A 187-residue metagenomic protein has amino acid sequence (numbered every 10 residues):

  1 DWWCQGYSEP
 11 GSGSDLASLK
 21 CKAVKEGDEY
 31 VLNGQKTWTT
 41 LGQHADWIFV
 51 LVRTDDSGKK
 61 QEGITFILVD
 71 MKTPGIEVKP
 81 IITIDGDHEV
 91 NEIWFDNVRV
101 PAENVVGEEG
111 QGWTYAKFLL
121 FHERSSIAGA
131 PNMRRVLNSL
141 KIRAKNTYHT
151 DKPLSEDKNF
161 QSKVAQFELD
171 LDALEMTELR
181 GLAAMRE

Functional and structural regions predicted by a protein language model:
D1-W2, L41-W47, E108, L171 (+2 more regions): Internal helix-loop-helix
D1-Y7, L51: A short, Trp-centered hydrophobic/proline-enriched beta-strand micro-motif
S8-G11, A184-E187: Conserved short loop/turn motifs at secondary-structure junctions
G11-S14, W38-L41, D56-G58, I82-E89: Short Gly/Pro-enriched turn/cap motifs at secondary-structure boundaries
D15-L19: Structural signature of FAD isoalloxazine-binding scaffolds in flavoprotein oxidoreductases
C21-V24: A structural signal for short hydrophobic beta-strand segments in well-ordered beta-sheet cores
E29, N33-K79: A short core secondary-structure module
I76-T177, A184: Glycine-rich beta->alpha junctions and the first turn(s) of the following alpha-helix
